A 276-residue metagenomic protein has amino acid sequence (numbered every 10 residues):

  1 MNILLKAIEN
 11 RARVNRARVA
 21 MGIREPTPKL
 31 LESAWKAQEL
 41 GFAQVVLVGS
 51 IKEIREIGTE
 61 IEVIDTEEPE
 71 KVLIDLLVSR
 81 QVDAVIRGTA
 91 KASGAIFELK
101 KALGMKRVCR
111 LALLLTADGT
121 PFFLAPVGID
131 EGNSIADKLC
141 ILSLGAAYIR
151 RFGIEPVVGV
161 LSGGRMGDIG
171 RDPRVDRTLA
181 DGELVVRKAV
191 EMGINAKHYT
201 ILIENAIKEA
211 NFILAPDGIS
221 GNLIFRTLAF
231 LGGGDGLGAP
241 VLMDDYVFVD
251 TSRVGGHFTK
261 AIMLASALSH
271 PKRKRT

Functional and structural regions predicted by a protein language model:
M1-A206, N211, A215-P216, S220-T276: Anion-binding alpha/beta catalytic cores of soluble intermediary-metabolism enzymes, centered on
